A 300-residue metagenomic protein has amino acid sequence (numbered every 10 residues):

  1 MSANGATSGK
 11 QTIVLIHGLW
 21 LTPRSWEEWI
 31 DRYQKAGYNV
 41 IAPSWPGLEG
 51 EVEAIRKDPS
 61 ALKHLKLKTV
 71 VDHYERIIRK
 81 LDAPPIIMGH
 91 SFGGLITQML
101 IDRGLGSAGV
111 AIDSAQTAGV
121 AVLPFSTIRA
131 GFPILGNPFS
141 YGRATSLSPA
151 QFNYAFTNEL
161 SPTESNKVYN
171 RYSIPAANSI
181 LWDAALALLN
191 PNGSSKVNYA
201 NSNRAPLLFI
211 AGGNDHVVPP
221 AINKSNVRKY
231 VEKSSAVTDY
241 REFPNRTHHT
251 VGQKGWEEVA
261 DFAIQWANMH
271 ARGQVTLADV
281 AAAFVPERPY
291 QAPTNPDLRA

Functional and structural regions predicted by a protein language model:
T7-A54: Short, surface-exposed "cap/lid" segments of acyl-processing enzymes
G18-L21, S91, G213-N214: Active-site glycine-rich loops that stabilize anionic/oxyanionic intermediates across multiple enzyme folds
N39-I41, K224, R228-H249: Catalytic histidine neighborhood in serine/cysteine hydrolases with alpha/beta-hydrolase-type architecture
P85-V120: Conserved hydrolase catalytic core segment
G106-G142, W182-L188: Flexible "cap/lid" loop of the alpha/beta hydrolase fold
N203, F209-A211, D215: Short beta-strand/loop motif that positions the catalytic acidic residue of the alpha/beta-hydrolase fold
H216-S225: Conserved alpha/beta-hydrolase "acid-adjacent" motif
V237-A300: Catalytic active-site module of serine/aspartate enzymes centered on a nucleophile-bearing elbow/loop
